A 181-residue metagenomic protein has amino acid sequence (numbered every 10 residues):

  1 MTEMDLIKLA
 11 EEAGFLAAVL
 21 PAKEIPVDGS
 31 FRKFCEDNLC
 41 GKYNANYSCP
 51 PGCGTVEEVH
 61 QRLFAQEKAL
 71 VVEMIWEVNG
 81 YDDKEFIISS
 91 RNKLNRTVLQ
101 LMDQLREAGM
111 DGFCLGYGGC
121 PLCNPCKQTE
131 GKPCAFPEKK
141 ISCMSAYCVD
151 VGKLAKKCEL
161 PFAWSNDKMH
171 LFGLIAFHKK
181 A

Functional and structural regions predicted by a protein language model:
E3, L16-N46, P50-A181: Catalytic cores of enzyme domains
